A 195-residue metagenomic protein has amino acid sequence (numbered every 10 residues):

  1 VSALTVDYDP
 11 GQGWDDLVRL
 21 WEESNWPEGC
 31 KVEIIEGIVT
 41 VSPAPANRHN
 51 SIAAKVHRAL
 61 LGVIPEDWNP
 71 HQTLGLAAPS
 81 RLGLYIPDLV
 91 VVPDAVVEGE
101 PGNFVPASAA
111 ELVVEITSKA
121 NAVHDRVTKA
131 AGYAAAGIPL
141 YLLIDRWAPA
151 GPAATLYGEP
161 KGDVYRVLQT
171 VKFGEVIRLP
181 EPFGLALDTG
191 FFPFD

Functional and structural regions predicted by a protein language model:
V1-A136, L140-D195: Gly/Pro/Ser/Thr-rich low-complexity, intrinsically disordered segments predominantly at protein N-termini
